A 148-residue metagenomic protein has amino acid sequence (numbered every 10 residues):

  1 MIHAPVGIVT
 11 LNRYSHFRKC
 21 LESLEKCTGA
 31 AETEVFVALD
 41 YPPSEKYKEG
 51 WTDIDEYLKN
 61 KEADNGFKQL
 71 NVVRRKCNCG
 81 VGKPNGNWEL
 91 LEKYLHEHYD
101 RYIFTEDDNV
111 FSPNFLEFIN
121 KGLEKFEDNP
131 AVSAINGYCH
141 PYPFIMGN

Functional and structural regions predicted by a protein language model:
H3-I8, L24, E34-V37: Hydrophobic targeting segments
R13-K26: Short, well-formed alpha-helical segments that are part of the catalytic scaffolds of diverse glycosyltransferases
C20, L91, F118-G122: Alpha-helical scaffold elements adjacent to nucleotide-binding pockets in ATP/GTP-utilizing enzyme cores
C27-V73: Acidic donor-binding segment of Leloir-type glycosyltransferases
C77-N87: A short, glycine-/small-residue-rich helix N-cap motif at loop->alpha-helix starts within glycosyltransferase
E89-R101: Active-site nucleotide-sugar/metal-binding loop of Leloir-type enzymes
Y99-V110: Short beta-strand-to-loop acidic/aromatic patch adjacent to the donor-nucleotide binding site
N114-N148: Conserved donor NDP-sugar-binding/catalytic core segment of glycosyltransferases
